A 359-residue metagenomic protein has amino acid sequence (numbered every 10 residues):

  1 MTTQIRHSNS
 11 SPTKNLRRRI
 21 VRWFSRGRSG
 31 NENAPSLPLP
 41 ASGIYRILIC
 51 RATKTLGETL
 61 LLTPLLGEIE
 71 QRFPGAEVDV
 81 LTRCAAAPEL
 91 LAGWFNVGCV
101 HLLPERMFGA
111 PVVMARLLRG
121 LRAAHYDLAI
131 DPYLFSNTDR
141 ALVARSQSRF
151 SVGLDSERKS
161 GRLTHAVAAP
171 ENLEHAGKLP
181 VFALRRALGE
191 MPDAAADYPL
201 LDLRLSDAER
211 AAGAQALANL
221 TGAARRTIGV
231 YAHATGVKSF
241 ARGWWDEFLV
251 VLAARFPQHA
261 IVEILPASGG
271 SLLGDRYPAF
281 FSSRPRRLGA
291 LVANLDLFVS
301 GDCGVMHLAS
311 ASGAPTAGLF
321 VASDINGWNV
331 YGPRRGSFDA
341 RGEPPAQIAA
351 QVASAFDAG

Functional and structural regions predicted by a protein language model:
M1-G359: Catalytic machinery of carbohydrate-active enzymes, primarily nucleotide-sugar-dependent glycosyltransferases
